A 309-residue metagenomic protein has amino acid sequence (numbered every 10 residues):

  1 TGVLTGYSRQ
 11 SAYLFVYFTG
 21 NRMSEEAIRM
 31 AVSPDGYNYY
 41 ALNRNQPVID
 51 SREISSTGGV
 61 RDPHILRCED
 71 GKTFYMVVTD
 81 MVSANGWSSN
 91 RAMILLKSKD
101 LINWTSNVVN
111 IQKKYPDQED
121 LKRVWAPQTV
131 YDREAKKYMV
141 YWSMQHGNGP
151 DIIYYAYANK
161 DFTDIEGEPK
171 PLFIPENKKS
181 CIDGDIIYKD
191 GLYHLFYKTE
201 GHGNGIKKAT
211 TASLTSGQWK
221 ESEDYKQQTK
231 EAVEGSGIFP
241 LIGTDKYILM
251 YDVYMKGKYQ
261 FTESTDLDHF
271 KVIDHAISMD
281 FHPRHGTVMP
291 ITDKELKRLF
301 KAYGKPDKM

Functional and structural regions predicted by a protein language model:
T1-G2: N-terminal export leaders
G6-V124, V130-A232, L241-Y247, Y251-M309: Beta-rich carbohydrate-recognition and catalytic domains
G237-F239: Conserved interaction-surface patches within small, structured recognition/assembly domains
